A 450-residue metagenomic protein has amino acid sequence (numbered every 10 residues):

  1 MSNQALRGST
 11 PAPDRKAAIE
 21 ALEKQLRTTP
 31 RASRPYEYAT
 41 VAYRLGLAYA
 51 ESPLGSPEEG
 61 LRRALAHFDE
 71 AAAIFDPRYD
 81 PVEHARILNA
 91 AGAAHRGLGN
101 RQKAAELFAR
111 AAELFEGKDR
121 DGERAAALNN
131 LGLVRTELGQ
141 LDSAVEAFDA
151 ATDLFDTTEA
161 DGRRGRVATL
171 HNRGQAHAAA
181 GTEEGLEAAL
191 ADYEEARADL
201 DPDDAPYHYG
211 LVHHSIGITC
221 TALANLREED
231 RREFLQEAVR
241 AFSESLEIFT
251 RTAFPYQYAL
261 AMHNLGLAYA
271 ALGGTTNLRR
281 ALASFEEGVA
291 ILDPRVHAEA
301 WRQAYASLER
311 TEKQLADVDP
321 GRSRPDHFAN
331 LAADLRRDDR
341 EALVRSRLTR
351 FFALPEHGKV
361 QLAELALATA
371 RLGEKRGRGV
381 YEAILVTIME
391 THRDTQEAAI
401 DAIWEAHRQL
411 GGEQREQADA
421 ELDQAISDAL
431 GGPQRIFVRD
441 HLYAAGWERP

Functional and structural regions predicted by a protein language model:
S2-N3, R7-P11, E37-E51, V82-G97 (+5 more regions): Conserved alpha-helical positions within TPR/SEL1-like repeat arrays
T10, P30, A50, S56 (+8 more regions): Hydrophobic/aromatic side-chain positions at a characteristic register within alpha-helices of tetratricopeptide repeats
P13, E59, G99, G139 (+3 more regions): Residue-level detector of the short coil/turn that links helix A to helix B within each tetratricopeptide repeat
E23-T28, D69-I74, R110-E116, R120 (+4 more regions): Amphipathic alpha-helical segments of tetratricopeptide repeats
S243, T276-V296, E309: TPR/TPR-like (Sel1-like) alpha-helical repeat modules
D319-P450: Short amphipathic alpha-helical interaction elements located at domain edges and within/adjacent to intrinsically
